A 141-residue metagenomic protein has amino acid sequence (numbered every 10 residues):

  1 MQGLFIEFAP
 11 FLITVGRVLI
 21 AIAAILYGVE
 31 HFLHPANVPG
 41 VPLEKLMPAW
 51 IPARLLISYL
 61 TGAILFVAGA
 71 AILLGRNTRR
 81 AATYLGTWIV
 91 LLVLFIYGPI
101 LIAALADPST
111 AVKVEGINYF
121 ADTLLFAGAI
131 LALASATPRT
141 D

Functional and structural regions predicted by a protein language model:
M1-A36, P52-V67, L73-D141: Extended, low-polarity transmembrane helix blocks
P39-I51: Short juxtamembrane and helix-loop transition motifs at transmembrane-helix boundaries in membrane proteins
